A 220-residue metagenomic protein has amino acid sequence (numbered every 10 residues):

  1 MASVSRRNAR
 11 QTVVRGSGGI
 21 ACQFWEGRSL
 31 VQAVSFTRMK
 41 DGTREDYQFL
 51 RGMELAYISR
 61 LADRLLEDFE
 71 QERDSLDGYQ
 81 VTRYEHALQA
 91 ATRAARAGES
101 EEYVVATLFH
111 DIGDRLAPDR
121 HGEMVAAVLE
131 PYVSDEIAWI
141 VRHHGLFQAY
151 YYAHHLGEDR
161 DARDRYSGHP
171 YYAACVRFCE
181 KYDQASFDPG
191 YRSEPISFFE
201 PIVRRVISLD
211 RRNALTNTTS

Functional and structural regions predicted by a protein language model:
V4-L108, I112-S220: Metal-dependent phosphohydrolase cores
